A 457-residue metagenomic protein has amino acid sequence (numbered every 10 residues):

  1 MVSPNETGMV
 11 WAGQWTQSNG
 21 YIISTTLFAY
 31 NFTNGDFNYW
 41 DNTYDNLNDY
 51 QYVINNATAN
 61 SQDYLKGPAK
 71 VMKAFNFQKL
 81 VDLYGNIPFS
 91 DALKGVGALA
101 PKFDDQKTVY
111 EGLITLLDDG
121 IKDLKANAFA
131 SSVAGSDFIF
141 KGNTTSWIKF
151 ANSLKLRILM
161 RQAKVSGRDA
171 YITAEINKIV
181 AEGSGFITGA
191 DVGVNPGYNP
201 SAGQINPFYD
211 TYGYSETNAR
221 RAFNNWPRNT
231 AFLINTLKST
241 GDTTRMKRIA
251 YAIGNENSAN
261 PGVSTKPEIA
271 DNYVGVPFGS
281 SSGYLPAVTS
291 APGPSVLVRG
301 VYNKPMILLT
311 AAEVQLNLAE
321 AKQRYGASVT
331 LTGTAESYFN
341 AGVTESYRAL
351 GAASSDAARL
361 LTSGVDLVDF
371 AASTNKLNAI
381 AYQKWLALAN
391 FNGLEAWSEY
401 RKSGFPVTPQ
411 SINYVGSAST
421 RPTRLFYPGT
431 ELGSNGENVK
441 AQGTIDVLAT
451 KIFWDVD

Functional and structural regions predicted by a protein language model:
M1-S18, T26, F37-Y39, N48 (+2 more regions): Acidic, glycine-rich segments characteristic of secretory precursors and extracytoplasmic regions
V2-G8, G85-I87, G393-E395: Beta-strand acidic-aromatic groove motif in beta-rich domains, primarily in extracellular
T7, D210, S280, P409-I412 (+1 more regions): A generic alpha-helix propensity feature with a strong bias for hydrophobic helices
Q17-M72, N76-L350, S354, A371-L377 (+2 more regions): Structured, solvent-exposed acidic/aromatic patches
V343-D457: C-terminal functional modules
